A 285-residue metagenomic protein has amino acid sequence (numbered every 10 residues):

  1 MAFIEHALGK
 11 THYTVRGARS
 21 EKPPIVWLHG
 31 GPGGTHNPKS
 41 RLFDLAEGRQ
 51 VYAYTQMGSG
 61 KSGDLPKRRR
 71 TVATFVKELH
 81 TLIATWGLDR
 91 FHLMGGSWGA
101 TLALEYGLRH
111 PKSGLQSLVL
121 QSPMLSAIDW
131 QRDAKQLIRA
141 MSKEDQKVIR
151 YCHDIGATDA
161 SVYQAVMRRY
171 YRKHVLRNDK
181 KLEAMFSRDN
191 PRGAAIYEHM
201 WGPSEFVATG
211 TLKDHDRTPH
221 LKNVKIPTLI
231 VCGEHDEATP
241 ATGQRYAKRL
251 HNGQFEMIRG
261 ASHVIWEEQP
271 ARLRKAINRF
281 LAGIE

Functional and structural regions predicted by a protein language model:
L8-D64: Conserved HGGG/HGGXW glycine-rich cap/lid loop of the alpha/beta-hydrolase fold
N37-K39, S62-R68, W130-R132, A241-T242: Conserved catalytic-core motifs of eukaryotic protein kinase domains, centered on the activation segment
Y52-W98: Active-site loop/oxyanion-hole signature of alpha/beta-hydrolase fold enzymes
Q56, P123, G260: Active-site loop/turn elements of alpha/beta-hydrolase fold enzymes, especially the short glycine-/histidine-rich
D89-D133: Conserved hydrolase catalytic core segment
R139-A140, E144-I226, R245: Alpha/beta-hydrolase
T211-A261: Conserved loop-alpha-helix segment in the C-terminal half of the alpha/beta-hydrolase fold that carries the catalytic
N252-E285: Catalytic active-site module of serine/aspartate enzymes centered on a nucleophile-bearing elbow/loop
